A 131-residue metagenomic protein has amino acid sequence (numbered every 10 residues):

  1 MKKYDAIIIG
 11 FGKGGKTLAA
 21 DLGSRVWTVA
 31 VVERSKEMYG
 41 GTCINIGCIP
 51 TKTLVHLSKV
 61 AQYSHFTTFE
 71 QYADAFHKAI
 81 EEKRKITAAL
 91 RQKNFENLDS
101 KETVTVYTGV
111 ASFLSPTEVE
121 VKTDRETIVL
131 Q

Functional and structural regions predicted by a protein language model:
K2-Y4, R25-W27, E33-Q131: Glycine-rich flavin
Y4-V31: N-terminal Rossmann-like FAD-binding beta1-loop-alpha1 element of flavoenzymes
